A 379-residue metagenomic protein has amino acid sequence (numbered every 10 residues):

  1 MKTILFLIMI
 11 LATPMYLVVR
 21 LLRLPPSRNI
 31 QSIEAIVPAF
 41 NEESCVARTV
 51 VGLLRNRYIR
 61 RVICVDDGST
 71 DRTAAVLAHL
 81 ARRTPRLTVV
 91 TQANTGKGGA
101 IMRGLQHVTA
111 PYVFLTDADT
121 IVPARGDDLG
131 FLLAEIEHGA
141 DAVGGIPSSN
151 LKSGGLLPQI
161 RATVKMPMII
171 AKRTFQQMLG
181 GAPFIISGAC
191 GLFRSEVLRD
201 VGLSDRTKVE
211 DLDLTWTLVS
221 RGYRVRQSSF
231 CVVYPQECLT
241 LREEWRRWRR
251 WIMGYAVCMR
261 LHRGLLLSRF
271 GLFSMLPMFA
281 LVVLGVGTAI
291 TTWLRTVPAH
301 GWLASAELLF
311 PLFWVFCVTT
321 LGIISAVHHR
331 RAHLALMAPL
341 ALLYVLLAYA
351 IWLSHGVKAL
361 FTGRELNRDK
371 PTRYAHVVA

Functional and structural regions predicted by a protein language model:
M1-V51: N-proximal low-complexity "stem/linker" segments adjacent to membrane-targeting elements
L17-R20, P277-T362: Membrane-embedded multi-pass helical conduit in multi-pass membrane proteins, especially envelope-biosynthetic
S32-E34, R61, D213: Cell-envelope/extracellular polymer assembly enzymes that use nucleotide-activated donors
C45-R48, D71-L80, I101: Acidic helix N-cap motif at the loop->helix transition within catalytic regions of sugar-transfer enzymes
V51-R60: Short, acidic, metal-binding catalytic loop of nucleotide-sugar glycosyltransferases
D66-A75, T95: A conserved acidic beta->alpha catalytic loop
G99-A100, G104, A110, V122-D127 (+5 more regions): Long helical/loop segments within the catalytic core of UDP-sugar-dependent glycosyltransferases, especially the large
V113: Short aromatic/hydrophobic "clamp" motif used to bind/position activated sugar donors
